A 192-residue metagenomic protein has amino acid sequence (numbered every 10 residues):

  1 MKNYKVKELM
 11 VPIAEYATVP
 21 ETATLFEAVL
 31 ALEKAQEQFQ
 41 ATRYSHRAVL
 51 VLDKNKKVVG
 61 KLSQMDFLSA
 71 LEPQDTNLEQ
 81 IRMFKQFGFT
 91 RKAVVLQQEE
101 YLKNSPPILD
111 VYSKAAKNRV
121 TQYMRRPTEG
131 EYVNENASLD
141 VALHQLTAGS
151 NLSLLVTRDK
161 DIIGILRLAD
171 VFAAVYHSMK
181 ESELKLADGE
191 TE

Functional and structural regions predicted by a protein language model:
M1-A31, D159: N-terminal hydrophobic targeting segments
M1-E15, Q64-E131, L143, T147 (+1 more regions): Tandem CBS (Bateman) regulatory domains
N3-K5, A35-E37, D53, P106-L109 (+2 more regions): Residue-level detector of functional hotspots within protein domains
Y16-V19, V58, K114, V133 (+1 more regions): Short N-terminal micro-motifs specific to bacterial/archaeal maturation and metal-cluster initiation sites
V19-H46, L68-D75, Y132-S150, V175-M179: The conserved cystathionine-beta-synthase
E27, H46, L50, K85-Q86 (+4 more regions): Residue-level signal for alpha-helical context at structural boundaries
L32, R43-M65, L146-G149, L154-A169: A glycine-centered beta-loop-beta connector
